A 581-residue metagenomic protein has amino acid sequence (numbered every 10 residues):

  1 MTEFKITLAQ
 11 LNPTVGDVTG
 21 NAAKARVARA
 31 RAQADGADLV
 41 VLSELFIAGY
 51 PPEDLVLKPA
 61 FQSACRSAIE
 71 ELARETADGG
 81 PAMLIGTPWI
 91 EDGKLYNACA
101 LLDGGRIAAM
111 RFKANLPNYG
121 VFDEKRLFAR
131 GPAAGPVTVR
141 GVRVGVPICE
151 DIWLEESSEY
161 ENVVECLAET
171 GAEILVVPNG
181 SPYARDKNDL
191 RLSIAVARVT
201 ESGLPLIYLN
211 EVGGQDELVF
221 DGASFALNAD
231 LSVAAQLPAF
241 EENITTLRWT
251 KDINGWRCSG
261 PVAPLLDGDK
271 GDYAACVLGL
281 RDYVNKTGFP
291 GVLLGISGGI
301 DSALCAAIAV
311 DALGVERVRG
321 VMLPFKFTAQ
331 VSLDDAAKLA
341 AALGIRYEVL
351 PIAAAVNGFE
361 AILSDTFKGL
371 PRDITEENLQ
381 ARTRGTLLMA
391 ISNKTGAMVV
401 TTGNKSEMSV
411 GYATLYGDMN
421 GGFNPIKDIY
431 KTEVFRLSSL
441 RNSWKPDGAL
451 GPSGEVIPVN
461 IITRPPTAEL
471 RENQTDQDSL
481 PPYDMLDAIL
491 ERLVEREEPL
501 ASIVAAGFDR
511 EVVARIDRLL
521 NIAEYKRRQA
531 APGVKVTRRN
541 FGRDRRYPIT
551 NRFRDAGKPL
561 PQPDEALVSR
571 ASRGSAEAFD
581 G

Functional and structural regions predicted by a protein language model:
M1-G295, A306-A312, M322, Y347: Enzyme catalytic cores with a strong preference for nitrogen-chemistry domains
K5, G203, A229, W256-S297 (+1 more regions): ATP/NTP-dependent adenylation/nucleotidyl-transfer catalytic domains that generate, transfer, or process NMP-activated
